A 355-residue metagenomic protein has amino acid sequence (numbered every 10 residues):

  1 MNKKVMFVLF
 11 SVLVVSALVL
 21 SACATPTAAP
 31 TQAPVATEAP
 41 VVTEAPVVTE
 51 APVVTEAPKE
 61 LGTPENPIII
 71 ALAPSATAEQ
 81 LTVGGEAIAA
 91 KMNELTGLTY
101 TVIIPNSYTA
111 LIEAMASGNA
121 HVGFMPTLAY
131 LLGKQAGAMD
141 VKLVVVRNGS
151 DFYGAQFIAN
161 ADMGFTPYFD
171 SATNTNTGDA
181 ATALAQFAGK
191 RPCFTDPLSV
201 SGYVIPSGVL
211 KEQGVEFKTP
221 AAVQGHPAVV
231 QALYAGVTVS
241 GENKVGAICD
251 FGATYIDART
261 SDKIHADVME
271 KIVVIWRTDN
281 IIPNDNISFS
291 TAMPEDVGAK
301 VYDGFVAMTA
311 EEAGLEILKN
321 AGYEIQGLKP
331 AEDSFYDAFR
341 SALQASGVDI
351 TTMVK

Functional and structural regions predicted by a protein language model:
L20-Q32: Bacterial lipoprotein signal-peptidase II cleavage site
P58-L72, A76-A87, F289, M293-K355: An extracytoplasmic/periplasmic, membrane-proximal ligand-sensing/linker region
P74, G154-T166, I281-V297: A bilobed periplasmic-binding-protein/Venus flytrap-type ligand-binding module shared by bacterial periplasmic
E86-G97, A180, A188, D196 (+2 more regions): Ligand-binding cleft/hinge of the Venus flytrap
V102-E113, P126, F217-V239: Short helix-initiation/N-cap motifs at beta->coil->alpha
F124-A138, V209-E212, V239-E270: A ligand-binding cleft/hinge motif common to bilobed small-molecule-binding domains
D140-S150, T219-A221, D262-I281: Short beta-strand->loop
V146-Y203, G208-Q213: A conserved helix-loop-strand patch within extracytoplasmic ligand-binding domains of the periplasmic binding
